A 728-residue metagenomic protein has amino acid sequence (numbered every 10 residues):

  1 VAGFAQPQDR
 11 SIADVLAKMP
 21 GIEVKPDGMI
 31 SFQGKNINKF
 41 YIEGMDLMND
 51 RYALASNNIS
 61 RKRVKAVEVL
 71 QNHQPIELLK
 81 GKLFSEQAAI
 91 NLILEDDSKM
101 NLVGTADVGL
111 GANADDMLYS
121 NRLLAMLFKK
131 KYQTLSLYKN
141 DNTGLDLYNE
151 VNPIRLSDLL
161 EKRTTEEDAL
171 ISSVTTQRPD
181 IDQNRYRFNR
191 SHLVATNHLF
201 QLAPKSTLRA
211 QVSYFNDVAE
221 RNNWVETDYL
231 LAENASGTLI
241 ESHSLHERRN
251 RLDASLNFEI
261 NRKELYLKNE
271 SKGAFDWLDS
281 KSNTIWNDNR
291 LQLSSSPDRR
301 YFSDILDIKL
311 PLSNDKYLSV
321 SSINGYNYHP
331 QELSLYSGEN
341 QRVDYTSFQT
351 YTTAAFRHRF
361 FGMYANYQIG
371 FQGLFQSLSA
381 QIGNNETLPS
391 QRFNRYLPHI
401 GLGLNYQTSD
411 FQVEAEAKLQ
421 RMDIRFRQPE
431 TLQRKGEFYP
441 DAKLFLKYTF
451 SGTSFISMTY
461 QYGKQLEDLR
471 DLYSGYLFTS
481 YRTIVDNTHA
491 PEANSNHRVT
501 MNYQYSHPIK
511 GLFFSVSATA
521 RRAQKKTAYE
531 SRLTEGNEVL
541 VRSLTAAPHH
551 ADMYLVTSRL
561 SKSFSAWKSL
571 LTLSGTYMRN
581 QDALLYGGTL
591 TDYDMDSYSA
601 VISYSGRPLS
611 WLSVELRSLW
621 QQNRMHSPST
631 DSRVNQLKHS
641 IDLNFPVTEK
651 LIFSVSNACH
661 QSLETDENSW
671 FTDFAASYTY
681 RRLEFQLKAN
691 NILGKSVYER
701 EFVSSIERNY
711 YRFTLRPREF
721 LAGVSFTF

Functional and structural regions predicted by a protein language model:
V1-L278, L293-N324, A355-Y364, F445-F455 (+9 more regions): Membrane-proximal, glycine/serine-rich, low-complexity loop/turn segments characteristic of large bacterial
K80-K82, L147-P153, R221-G237, D279-D288 (+11 more regions): Outer-membrane beta-barrel translocator domains and adjoining extracellular loop/strand segments of Gram-negative
L102-A112, T134-Y138, L419-D423, N487-H489 (+4 more regions): Transmembrane beta-strand segments that form the barrel wall of outer-membrane beta-barrel proteins
A114-D115, Y186-F188, S244-N250, R290-R300 (+9 more regions): Replace "Gram-negative outer membrane beta-barrel proteins" with "bacterial and organellar outer membrane beta-barrel
S120-L124, L137-N140, P429-L432, F513-S517 (+6 more regions): Composition- and surface-driven signal marking solvent-exposed, interaction-prone regions in large proteins
L199, A203-D217, H246-P429, Y439 (+6 more regions): Face-selective signature of the C-terminal outer-membrane beta-barrel domain
F455-Y473, T479-T500, S515-S531, V541-A547 (+1 more regions): Extracellular/periplasmic, surface-exposed regions of secreted and cell-surface proteins
S599-Q622, P628-F728: Conserved C-terminal beta-signal and adjacent last beta-strands/turns of outer-membrane beta-barrel proteins
